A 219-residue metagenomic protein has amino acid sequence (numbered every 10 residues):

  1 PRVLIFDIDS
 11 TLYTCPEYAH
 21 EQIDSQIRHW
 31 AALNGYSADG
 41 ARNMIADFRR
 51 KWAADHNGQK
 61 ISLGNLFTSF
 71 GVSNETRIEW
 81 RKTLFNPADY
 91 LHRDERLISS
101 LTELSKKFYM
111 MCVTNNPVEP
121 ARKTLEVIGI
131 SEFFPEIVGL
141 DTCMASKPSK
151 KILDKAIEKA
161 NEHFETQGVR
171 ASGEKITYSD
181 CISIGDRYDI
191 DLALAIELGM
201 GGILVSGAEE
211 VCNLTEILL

Functional and structural regions predicted by a protein language model:
P1-E95: N-terminal helical cap/lid subdomain that shapes the substrate entry/recognition surface in HAD-like hydrolases
P1-L4, I98, T102, Y109-L219: Asp-based, Mg2+/Mn2+-dependent phosphohydrolase catalytic module
N34, E79-K82, L104-F108, G173: A generic short-segment signal for beta-strand/edge and adjacent turn/coil regions
T68, T102-S105: Alpha-helix boundary recognition
